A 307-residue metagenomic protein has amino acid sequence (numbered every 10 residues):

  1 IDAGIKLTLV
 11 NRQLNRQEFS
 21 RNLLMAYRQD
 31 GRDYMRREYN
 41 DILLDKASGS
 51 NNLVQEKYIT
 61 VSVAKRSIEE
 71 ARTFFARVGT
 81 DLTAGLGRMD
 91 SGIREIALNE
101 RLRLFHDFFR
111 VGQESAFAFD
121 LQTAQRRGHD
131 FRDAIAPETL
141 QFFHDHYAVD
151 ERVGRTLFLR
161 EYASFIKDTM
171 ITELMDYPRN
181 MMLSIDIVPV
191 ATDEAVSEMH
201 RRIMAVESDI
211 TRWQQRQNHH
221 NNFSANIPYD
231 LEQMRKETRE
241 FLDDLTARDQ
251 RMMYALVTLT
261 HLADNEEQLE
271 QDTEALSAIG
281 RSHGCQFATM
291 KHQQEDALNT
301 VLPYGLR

Functional and structural regions predicted by a protein language model:
I1-R307: Extended, folded cores of ATP/NTP-driven motor/assembly subunits in large transport and secretion machines
